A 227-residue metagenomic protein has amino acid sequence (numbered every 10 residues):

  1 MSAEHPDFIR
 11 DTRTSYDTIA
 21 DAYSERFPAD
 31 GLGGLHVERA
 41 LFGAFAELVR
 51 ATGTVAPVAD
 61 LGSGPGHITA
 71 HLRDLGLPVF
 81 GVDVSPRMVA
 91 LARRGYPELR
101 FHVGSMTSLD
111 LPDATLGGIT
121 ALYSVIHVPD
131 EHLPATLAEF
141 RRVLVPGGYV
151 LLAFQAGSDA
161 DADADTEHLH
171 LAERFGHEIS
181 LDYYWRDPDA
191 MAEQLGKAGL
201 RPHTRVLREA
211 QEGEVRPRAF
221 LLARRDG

Functional and structural regions predicted by a protein language model:
S2-G53, S158: Conserved class I S-adenosyl-L-methionine
P57-S108: Class I SAM-dependent methyltransferase SAM/SAH-binding core
T107-I119: A short acidic, Gly/Pro-enriched loop at the edge of an enzyme's catalytic core that lines a small-molecule cofactor
P134-P146: A short glycine-rich, Lys/Arg-flanked "PGG" loop and its adjoining helix->strand segment in the class I
Y149-D182: Conserved class I S-adenosyl-L-methionine
D182-A198: Short alpha-helix
L200-Q211: Conserved S-adenosyl-L-methionine
Q211-G227: Core SAM-dependent methyltransferase catalytic element
